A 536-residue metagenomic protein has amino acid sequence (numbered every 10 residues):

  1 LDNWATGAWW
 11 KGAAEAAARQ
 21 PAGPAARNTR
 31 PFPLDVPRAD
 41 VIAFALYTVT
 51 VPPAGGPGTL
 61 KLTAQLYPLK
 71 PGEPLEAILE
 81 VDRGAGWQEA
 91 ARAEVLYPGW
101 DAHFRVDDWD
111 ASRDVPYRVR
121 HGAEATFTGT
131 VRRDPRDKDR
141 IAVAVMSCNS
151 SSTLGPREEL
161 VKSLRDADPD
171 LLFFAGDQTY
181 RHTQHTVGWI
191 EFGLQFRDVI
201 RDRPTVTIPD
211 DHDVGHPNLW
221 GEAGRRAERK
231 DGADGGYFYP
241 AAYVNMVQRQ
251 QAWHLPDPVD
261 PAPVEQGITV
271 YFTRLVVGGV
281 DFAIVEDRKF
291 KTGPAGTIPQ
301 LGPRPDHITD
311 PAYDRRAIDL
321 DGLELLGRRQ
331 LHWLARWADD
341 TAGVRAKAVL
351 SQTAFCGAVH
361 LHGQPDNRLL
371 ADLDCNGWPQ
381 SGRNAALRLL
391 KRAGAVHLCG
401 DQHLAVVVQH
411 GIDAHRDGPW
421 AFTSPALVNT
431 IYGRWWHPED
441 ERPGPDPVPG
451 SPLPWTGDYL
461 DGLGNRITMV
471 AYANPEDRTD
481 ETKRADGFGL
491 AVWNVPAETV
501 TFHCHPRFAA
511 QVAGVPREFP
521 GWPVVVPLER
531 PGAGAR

Functional and structural regions predicted by a protein language model:
N3-V41, A45, P57, L66 (+4 more regions): Long, structured stretches of catalytic cores involved in phosphate-ester chemistry, encompassing
V49-T63: Short coil/turn motif common to extracellular beta-sandwich-like domains
P71-E80: Solvent-exposed loop/turn segments flanking beta-strands in beta-repeat/beta-sandwich domains
L79-A90, G122-E124, R507-A509: Change "in extracellular beta-sheet-rich domains … of secreted and cell-surface proteins" to "in beta-sheet-rich domains
A85-G99, V524-V525: Solvent-exposed serine/threonine-rich low-complexity stretches and specific carbohydrate-binding patches
G99-D108: Ligand-binding face of N-terminal immunoglobulin V-set domains in extracellular IgSF glycoproteins
